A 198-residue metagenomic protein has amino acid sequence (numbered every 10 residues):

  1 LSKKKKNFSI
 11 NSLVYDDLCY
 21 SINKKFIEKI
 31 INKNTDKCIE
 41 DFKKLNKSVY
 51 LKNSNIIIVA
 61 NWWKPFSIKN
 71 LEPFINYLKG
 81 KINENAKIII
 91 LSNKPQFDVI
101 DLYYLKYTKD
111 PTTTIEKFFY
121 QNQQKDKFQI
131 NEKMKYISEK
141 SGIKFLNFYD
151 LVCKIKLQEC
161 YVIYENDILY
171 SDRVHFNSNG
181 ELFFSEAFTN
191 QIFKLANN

Functional and structural regions predicted by a protein language model:
L1-N198: Extracellular glycan-modifying ectodomains
